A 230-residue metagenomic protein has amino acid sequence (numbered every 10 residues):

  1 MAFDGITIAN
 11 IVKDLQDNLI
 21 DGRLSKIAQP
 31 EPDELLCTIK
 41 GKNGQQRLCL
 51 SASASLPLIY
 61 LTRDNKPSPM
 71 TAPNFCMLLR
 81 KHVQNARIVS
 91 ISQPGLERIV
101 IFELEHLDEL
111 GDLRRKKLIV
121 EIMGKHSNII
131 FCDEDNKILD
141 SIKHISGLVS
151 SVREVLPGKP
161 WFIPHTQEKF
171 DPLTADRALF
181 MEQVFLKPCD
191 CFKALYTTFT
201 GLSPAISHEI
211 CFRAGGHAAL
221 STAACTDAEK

Functional and structural regions predicted by a protein language model:
M1-I6, S151-V155: Short N-terminal secondary-structure initiator segments
F3-P67, T71: A structured, charge-rich N-terminal accessory region that forms the first stable segment of a protein and links
N43-K230: Phosphate/anion-contacting hairpin/loop surfaces
